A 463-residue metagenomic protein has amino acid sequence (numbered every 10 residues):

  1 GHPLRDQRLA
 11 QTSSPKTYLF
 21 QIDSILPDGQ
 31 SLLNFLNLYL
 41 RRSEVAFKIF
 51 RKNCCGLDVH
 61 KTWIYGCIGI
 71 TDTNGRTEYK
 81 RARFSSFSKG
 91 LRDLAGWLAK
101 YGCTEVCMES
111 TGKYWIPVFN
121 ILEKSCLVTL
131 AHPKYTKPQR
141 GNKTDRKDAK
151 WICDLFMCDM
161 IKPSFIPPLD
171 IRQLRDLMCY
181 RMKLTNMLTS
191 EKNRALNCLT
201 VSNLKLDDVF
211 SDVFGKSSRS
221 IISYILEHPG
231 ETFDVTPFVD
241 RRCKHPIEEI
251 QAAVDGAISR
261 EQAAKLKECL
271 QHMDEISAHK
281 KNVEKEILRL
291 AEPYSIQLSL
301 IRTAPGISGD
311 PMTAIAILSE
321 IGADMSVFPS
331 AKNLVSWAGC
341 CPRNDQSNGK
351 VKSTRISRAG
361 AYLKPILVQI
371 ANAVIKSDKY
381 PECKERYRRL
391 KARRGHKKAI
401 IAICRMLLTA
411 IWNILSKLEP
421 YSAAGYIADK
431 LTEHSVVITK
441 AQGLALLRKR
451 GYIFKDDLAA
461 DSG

Functional and structural regions predicted by a protein language model:
H2-G463: A detector of single, family-specific signature residues that are central to catalytic or substrate-handling motifs
